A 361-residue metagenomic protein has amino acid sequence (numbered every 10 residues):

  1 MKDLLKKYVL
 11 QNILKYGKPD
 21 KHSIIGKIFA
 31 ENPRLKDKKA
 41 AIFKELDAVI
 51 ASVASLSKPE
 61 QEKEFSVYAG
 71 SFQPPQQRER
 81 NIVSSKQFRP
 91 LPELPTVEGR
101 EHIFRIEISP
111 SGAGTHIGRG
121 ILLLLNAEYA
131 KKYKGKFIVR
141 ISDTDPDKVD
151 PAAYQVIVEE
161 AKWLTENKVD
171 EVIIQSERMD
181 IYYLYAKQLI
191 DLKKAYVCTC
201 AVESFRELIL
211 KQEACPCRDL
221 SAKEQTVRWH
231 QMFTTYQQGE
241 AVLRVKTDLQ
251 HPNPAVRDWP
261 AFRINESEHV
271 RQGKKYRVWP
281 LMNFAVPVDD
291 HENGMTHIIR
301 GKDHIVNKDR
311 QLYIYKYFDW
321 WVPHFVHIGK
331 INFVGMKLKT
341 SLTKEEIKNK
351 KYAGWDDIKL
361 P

Functional and structural regions predicted by a protein language model:
M1-G114, G135, V245, Q250-P252 (+2 more regions): Non-catalytic terminal extensions that flank enzyme cores
Q76-Q155, V270-K302: N-terminal catalytic cores of NTP/NDP-binding nucleotidyl/phosphoryl-transfer enzymes
A113, D143, I174, Q188-N349 (+1 more regions): Active-site cores that bind ATP or allylic diphosphates and position pyrophosphate for catalysis
L123, P151-V158, K308, L312 (+1 more regions): Short, surface-exposed alpha-helical segments at coil->helix boundaries
A127, K131, V158-K162, K187-I190 (+2 more regions): Class I S-adenosyl-L-methionine
E128-K136, W163-K168, H291, K316-P323: Secondary-structure transition/capping motifs at alpha-helix termini and the adjoining loop/turn into the next element
D145-P151, I157, R178-I181, H304 (+1 more regions): Acidic, metal-coordinating catalytic cores used for nucleic-acid/nucleotide bond scission and strand-transfer chemistry
A153-D180, Y185-Q188: A glycine-rich helix N-cap at a beta->alpha junction
